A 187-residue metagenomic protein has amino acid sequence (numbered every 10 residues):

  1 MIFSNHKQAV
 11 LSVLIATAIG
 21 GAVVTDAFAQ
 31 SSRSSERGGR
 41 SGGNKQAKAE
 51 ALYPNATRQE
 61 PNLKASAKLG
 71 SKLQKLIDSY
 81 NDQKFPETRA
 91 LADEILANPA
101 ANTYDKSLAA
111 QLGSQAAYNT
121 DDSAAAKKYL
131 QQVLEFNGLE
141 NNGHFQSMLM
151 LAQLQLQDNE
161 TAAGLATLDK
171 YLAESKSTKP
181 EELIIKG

Functional and structural regions predicted by a protein language model:
I2-V10, I15, I19-Q115, N119-Y129 (+2 more regions): N-terminal leader/linker segments that initiate helical-solenoid repeat arrays
A110-A117, Y129, M148-Q155, T167 (+1 more regions): TPR/Sel1-like alpha-solenoid repeat signature
A117, N142, L154-N159, K170 (+1 more regions): Hydrophobic alpha-helical hairpins/lids featuring a short glycine-rich hinge
A124-K128, N159-A166: Structural signature of tandem alpha-helical TPR/SEL1-like repeats, specifically the intra-repeat loop/turn
K170-G187: Solenoidal tandem-repeat scaffolds enriched in leucines and small polar residues
